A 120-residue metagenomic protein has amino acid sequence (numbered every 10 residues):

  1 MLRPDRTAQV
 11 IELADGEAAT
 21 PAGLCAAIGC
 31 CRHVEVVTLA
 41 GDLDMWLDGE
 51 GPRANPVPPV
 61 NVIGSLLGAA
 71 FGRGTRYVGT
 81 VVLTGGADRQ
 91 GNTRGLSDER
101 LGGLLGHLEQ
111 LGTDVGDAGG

Functional and structural regions predicted by a protein language model:
M1-G120: Domain-length accessory/inserted modules outside core catalytic folds
